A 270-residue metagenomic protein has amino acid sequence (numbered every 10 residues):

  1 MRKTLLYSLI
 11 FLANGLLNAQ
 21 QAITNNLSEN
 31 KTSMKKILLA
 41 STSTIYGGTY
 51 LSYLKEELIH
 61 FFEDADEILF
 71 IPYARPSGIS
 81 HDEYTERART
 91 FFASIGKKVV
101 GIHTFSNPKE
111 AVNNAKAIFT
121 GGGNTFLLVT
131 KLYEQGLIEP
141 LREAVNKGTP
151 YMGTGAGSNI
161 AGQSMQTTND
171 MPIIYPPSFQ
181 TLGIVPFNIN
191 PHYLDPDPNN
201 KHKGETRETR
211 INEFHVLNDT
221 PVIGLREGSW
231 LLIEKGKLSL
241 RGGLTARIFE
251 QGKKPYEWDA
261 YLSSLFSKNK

Functional and structural regions predicted by a protein language model:
M1-M34: Bacterial Sec-dependent N-terminal signal peptides
T32-D64, R75, I79-E83, T167 (+1 more regions): C-terminal and late-domain segments of enzyme folds
E57, Q135-G148: Catalytic-core regions built around general acid/base machinery
I68, I118, G155, I189 (+1 more regions): A residue-level signal for conserved active-site and pocket-lining positions in enzyme catalytic cores
R75-Y133: Portal/gating segments that form or line small-molecule/metal binding sites
N113-N114, K147, I184: Alpha-helix C-terminal capping/helix-to-coil transition sites in glycosyltransferase folds
F119-G122, V145-S164: Catalytic nucleophile loop
